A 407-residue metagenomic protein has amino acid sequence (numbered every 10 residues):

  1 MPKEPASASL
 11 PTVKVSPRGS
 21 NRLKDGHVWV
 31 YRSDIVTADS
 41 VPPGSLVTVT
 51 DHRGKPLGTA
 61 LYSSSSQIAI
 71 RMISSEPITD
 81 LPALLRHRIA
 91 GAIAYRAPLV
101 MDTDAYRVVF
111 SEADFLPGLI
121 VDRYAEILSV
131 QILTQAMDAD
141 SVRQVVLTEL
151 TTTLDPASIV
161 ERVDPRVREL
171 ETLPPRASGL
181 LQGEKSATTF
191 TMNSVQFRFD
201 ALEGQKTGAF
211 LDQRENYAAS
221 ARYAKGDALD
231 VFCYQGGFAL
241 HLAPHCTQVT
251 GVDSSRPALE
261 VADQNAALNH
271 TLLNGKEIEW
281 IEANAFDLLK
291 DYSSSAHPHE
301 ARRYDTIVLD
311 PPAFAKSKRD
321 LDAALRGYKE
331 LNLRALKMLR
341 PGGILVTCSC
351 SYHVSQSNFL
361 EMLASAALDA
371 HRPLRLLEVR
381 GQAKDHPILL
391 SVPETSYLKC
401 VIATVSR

Functional and structural regions predicted by a protein language model:
M1-A125: Non-catalytic accessory regions of SAM-dependent methyltransferases
L57, S129, Q196-F197: Short, isolated positions in well-ordered beta-strands
L81-L85, D138-V146: Short amphipathic alpha-helical segments
V109-D122, V142-F210, A218: Non-catalytic substrate-recognition/targeting regions of SAM-dependent transferases
I127-A139: A short interface-forming secondary-structure element
S178, Q182-R407: Rossmann-like S-adenosyl-L-methionine
